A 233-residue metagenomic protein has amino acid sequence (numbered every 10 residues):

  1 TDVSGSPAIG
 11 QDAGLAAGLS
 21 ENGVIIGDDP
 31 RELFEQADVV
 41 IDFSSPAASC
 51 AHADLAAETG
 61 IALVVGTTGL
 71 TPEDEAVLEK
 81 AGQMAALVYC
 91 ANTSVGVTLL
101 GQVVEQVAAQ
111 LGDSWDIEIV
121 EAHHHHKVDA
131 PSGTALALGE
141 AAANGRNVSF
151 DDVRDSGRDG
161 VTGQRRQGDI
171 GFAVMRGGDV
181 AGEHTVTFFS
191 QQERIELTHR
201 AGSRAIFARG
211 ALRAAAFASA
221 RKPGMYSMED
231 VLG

Functional and structural regions predicted by a protein language model:
T1-F34, D113-G233: C-terminal substrate-binding/catalytic lobe of Rossmann-fold NAD(P)-dependent oxidoreductases
I25-D29, G60, M84: Hydrophobic/basic alpha-helical segments enriched in Actinobacteria
A37: An anion/phosphate-binding loop that grips the pyrophosphate of nucleotide cofactors and donors
V40-I41: N-terminal Rossmann-like NAD(P) cofactor-binding module of classical short-chain dehydrogenase/reductase
S44: Conserved NAD(P)H cofactor-binding loop of Rossmann-fold oxidoreductase domains
A47-T59, V65-C90, V95-A108: Rossmann-fold NAD(P)-binding glycine/threonine-rich loop
